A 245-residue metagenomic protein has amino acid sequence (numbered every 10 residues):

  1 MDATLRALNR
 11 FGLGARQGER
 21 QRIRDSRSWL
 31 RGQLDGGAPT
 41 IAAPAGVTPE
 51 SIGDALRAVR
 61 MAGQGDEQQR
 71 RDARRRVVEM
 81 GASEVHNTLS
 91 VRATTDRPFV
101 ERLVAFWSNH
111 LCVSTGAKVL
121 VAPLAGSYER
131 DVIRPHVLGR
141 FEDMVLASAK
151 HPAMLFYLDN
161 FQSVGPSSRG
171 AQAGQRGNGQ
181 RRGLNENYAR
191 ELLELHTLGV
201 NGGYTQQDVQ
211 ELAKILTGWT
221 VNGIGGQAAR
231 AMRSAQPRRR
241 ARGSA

Functional and structural regions predicted by a protein language model:
M1-A3, T94-F99, G183, G203-Q206: Structural motif
L5-Q21: Flexible, low-complexity segments enriched for small/polar residues
G12-L13, A38, L111, T115 (+3 more regions): Short alpha-helix boundary/capping elements
Q17-H136, F161, S167-R176: N-terminal accessory alpha/beta regions
V121-A245: Active-site substrate-binding loop specific to GH73 endo-beta-N-acetylglucosaminidase modules in bacterial autolysins
